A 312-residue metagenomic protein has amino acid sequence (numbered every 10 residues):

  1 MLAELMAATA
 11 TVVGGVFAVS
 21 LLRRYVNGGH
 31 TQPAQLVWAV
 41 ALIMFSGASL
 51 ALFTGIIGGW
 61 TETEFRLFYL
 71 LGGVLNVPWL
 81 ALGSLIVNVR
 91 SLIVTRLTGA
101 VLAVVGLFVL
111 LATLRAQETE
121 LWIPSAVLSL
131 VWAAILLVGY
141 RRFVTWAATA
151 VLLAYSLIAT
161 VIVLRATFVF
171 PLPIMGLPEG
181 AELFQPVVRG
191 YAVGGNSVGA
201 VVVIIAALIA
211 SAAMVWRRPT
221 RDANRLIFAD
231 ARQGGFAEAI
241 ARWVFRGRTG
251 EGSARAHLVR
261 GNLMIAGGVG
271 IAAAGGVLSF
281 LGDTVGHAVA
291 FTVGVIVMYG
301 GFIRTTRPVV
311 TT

Functional and structural regions predicted by a protein language model:
M1, S20-H30: Short, hydrophobic transmembrane alpha-helix segments
L2-A10, R115-I209: Extracellular-loop-to-transmembrane junctions of the mid-late helices
L2-G14, T31-W132, A288-I296: Individual alpha-helical transmembrane segments in multi-pass integral membrane proteins
V16-A18, V201-M214, A239, R246-T312: C-terminal transmembrane-bundle signature of multipass membrane proteins, characterized by strong activation on
V16-L22, W79-I86, S129-F143, N196-L226 (+1 more regions): Alpha-helical transmembrane segments in multipass membrane proteins, preferentially the mid-helix core
G28-L42, L92-V101, V144-L152, A254-I265: Membrane-interfacial loop-to-transmembrane alpha-helix junctions, especially the N-terminal start
F45-L50, A103-T113, Y155-R165, G268-G275: Aromatic-anchored segments of alpha-helical transmembrane domains
T54-R66, L172-Q185, T284: Membrane-interface interhelical loops and short amphipathic "cap" helices that link adjacent transmembrane segments
